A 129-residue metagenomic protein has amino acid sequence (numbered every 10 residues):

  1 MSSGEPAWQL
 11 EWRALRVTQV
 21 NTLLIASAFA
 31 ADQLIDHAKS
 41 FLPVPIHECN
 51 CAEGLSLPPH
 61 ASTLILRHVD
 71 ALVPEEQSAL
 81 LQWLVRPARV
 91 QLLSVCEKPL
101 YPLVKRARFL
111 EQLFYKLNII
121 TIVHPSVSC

Functional and structural regions predicted by a protein language model:
M1-L103, H124-C129: AAA+ ATPase active-site-proximal loops
R106-C129: A short helix-turn-beta junction within AAA+ P-loop NTPase domains corresponding to the substrate/partner-engaging
